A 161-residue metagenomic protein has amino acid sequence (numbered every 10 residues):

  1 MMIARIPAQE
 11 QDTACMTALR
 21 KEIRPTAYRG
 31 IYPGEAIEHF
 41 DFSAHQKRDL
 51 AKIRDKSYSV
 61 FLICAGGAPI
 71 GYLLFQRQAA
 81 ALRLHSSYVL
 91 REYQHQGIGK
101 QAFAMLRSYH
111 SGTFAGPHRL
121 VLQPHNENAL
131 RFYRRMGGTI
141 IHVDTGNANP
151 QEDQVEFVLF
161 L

Functional and structural regions predicted by a protein language model:
R5-T13, T17-E92, F103-Y109, T113 (+2 more regions): Acetyl-CoA-dependent GNAT
A68, S86, L90-A104, Q123-R131 (+1 more regions): Conserved glycine-rich acetyl-CoA-binding loop
A79-A81, P117, E152-Q154: A generic structural signal for beta-strand entry/edge sites
H110-L122: Conserved GNAT acetyl-CoA-binding A-motif
R119-L130, N147-E152: Conserved beta-strand-loop-alpha-helix junction that forms the acyl-donor binding cleft
D153-L161: Terminal substrate-recognition subdomain of acyl/acetyltransferases
